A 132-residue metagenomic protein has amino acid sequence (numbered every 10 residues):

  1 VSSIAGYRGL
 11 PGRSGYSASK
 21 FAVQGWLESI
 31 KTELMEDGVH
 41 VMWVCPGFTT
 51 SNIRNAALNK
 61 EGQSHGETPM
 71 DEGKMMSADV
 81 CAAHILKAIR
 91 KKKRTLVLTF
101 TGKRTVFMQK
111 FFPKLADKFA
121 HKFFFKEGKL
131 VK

Functional and structural regions predicted by a protein language model:
S3: Residue(s) in the substrate-gating loop at a strand-loop-helix junction that position the organic substrate next
R8, S29-H40: Active-site-adjacent segment of SDR/Rossmann-fold oxidoreductases
R8-S14: Active-site loop immediately N-terminal to the catalytic Tyr-X3-Lys motif of short-chain dehydrogenase/reductase
Y16, Q24: Catalytic tyrosine of NAD(P)H-dependent dehydrogenase/reductases that use a Tyr as the general acid/base
S19: Active-site helix of classical SDR
E36-F100: SDR active-site lid
K92-E127: A transmembrane-helix-recognition feature enriched in membrane-embedded lipid enzymes and envelope glyco-/phospholipid
K129-K132: Terminal low-complexity segments of carbohydrate-biosynthetic enzymes
